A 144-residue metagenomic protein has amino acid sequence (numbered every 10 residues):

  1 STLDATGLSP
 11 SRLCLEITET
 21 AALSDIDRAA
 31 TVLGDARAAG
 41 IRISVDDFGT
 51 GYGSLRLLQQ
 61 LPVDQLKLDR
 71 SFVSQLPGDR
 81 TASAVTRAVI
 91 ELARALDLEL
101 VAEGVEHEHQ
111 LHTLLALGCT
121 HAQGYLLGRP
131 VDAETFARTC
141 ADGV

Functional and structural regions predicted by a protein language model:
T2, R12-D27, A39-V144: EAL-family c-di-GMP phosphodiesterase catalytic domain
V32: Conserved functional hotspot residues or short segments at active or partner-binding sites across diverse domains
D35: Phosphate-binding/switch loop-helix module in NTP-utilizing enzymes
